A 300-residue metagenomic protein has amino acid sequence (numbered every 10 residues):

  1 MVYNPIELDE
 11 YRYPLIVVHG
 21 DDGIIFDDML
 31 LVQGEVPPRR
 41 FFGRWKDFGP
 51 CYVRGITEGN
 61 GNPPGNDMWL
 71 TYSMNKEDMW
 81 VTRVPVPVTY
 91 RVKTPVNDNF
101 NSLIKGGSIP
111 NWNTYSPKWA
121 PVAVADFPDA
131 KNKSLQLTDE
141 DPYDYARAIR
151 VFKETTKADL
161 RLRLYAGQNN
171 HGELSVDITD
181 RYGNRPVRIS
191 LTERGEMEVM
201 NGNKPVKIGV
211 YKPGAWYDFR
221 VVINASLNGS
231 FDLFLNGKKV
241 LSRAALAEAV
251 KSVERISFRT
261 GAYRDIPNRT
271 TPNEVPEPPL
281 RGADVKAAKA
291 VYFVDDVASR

Functional and structural regions predicted by a protein language model:
M1-V36: Loop/turn-rich, solvent-exposed surfaces of beta-rich toroidal or solenoidal domains
G23-N60: Conserved blade-ending motifs and adjacent loop-strand segments that build the rim/top face of beta-propeller domains
T89-S116, D295-A298: Extracellular carbohydrate-recognition regions
I104-S134: Extracellular glycan-recognition surfaces and repeat-rich motifs
F127-E198, A287-A288, S299: Secretory/extracellular carbohydrate-interaction modules and structurally similar beta-sandwich "look-alikes"
L160-L162, G214-A225, F231-L233: Short tryptophan-centered beta-strand motifs in secreted/extracellular beta-sheet-rich domains of glycan-recognition
E198-R220: Short, aromatic/His-centered strand-loop micro-motif at the edge of beta-sheets
R243-Y292: Flexible glycan-contacting loops in extracellular carbohydrate-active proteins
